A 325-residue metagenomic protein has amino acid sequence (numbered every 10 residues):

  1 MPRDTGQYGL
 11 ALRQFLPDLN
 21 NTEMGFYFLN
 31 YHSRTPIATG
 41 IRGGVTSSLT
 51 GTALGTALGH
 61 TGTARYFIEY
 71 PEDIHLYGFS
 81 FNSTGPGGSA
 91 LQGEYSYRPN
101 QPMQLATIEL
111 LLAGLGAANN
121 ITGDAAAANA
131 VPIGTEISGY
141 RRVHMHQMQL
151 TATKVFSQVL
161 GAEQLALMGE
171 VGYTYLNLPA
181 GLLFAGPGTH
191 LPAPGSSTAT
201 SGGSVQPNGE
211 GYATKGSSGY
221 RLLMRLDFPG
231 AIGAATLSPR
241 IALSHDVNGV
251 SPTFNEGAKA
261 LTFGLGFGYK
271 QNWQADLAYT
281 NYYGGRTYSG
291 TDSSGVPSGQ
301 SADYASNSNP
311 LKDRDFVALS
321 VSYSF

Functional and structural regions predicted by a protein language model:
M1, P36-F67, L105-S138, A180-E210 (+1 more regions): Solvent-exposed loop segments that connect transmembrane elements
P2-L111, A118: Beta-propeller domains
D4-Y8, D73-Y77, H144-M148, G216-Y220 (+2 more regions): Residues that define the transmembrane beta-barrel architecture of outer-membrane proteins
L10-Q14, F26, F79-S83, G93 (+7 more regions): Residues on the lipid-exposed face of transmembrane beta-strands in outer-membrane beta-barrel proteins
F15-E23, N82-G88, S157-L167, P229-S238 (+2 more regions): Short loop/turn motifs that connect adjacent beta-strands in outer-membrane beta-barrel proteins
L16, F28-R34, Y97-Q101, K154-F156 (+5 more regions): Transmembrane beta-strands of outer-membrane beta-barrel pores
S138-G249: C-terminal structural cap/anchor segments
N309-F325: Outer-membrane beta-barrel "beta-signal"
